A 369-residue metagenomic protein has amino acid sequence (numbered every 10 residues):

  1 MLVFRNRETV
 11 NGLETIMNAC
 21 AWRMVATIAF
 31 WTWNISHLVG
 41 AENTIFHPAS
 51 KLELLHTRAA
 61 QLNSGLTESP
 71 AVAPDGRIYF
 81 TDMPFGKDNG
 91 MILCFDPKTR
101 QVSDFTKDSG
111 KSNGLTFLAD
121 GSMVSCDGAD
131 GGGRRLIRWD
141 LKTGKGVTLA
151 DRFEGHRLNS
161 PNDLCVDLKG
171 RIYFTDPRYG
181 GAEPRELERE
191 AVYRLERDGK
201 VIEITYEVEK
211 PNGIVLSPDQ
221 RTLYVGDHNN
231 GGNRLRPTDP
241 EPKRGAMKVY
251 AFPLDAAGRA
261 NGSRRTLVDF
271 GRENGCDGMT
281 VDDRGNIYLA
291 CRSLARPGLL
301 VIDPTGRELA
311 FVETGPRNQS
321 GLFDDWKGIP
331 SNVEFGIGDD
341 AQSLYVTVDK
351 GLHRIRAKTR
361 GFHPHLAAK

Functional and structural regions predicted by a protein language model:
M1-A21: N-terminal secretory signal peptides that target proteins for export/translocation
F4-N6, W22, S36, G76 (+1 more regions): Short, intrinsically disordered low-complexity segments
N6-E8, T15, W33, G40 (+1 more regions): Intrinsic disorder/low-complexity segments
E8-V10, A26, L141, A357: Sequence-pattern detector for short linear motifs and compositional/periodic biases rather than a specific fold
L13-T15, A21, V25, R234 (+1 more regions): Extended rod-forming repeat segments used as scaffolds/tethers
R23-H37: Bacterial N-terminal signal peptides
L38-K369: Sequence-structural signature of mature extracellular/luminal beta-sheet repeat domains, prominently beta-propellers
